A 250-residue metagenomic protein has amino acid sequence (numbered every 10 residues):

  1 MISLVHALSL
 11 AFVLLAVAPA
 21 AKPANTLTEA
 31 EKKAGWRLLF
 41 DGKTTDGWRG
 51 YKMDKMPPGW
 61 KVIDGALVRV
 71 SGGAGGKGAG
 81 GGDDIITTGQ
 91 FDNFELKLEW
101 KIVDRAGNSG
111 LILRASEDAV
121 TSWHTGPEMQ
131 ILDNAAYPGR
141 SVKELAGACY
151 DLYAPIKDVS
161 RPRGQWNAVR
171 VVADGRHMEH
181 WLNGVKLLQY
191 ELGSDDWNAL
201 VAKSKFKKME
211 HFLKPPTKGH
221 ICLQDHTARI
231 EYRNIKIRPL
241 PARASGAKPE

Functional and structural regions predicted by a protein language model:
M1-I2: N-terminal secretory signal peptides that target proteins for export/translocation
H6-A16: Bacterial N-terminal signal peptides
P19-E250: Carbohydrate-interacting regions of secretory-pathway proteins
